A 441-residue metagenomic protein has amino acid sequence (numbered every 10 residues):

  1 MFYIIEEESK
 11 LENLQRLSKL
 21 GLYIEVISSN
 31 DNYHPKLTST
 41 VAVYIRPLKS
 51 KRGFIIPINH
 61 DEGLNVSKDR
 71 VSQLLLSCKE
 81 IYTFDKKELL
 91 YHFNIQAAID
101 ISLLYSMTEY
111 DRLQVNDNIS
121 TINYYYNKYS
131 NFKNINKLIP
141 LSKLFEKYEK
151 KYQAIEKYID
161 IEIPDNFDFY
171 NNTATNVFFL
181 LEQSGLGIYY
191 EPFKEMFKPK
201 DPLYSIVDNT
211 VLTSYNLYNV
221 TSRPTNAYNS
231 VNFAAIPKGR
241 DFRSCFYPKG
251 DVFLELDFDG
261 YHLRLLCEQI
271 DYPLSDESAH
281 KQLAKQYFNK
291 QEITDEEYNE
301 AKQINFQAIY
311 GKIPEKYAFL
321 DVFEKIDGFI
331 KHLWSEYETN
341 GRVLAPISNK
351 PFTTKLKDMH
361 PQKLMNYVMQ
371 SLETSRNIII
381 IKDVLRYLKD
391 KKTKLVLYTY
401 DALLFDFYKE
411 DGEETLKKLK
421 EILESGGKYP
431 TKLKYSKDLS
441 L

Functional and structural regions predicted by a protein language model:
M1-N116: Conserved RNase H-like, two-metal-ion catalytic cores of nucleic-acid enzymes
F2, S28-R52, I58-G63, E191-D295 (+3 more regions): Acidic, glycine-rich two-metal-ion catalytic cores of nucleic acid-processing enzymes
K79-L90, T173, G187, D257 (+3 more regions): Short glycine-rich phosphate-binding loop at a beta-alpha junction
H92-K200, I270-L274, K325-L333: Mixed-charge, glycine-rich, non-catalytic linkers/tails in nucleic-acid processing enzymes
A98-I101, Y247-H262, Q303-D321: Conserved catalytic palm subdomain of right-hand nucleotidyl-transferase polymerases, strongest for RNA-directed enzymes
Y110, L265-E268, L441: Short conserved micro-motifs at the rims of enzyme active sites and ligand-binding pockets
K137-E146, I161-N172, E255, D259 (+2 more regions): Structural motif
N176-Q183, Q286-Y398, E424-L441: Conserved catalytic core of nucleic-acid polymerases
